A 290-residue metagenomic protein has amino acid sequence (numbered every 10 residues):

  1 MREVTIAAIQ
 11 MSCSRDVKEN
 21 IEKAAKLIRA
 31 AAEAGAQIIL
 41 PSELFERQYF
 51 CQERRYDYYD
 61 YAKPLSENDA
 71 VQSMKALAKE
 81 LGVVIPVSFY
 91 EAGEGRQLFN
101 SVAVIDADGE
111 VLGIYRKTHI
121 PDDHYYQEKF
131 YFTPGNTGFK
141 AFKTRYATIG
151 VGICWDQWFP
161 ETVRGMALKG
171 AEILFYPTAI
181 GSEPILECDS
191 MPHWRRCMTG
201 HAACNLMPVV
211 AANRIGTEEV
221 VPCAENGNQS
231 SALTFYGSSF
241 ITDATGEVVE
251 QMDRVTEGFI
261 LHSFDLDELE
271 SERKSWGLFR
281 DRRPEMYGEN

Functional and structural regions predicted by a protein language model:
M1-I38, F175: N-terminal active-site segment of His-dependent metallophosphoesterases
I6, V104-L112, T242-V249: Short, glycine-anchored, charge-dense loop/turn motifs used at functional sites
V17, K26-D108, I114, I180-M207: Cys-nucleophile CN-hydrolase/nitrilase-fold catalytic domain and related Cys-dependent amidase chemistry that acts on
E53-Y61, D123-H124, A224-S230: Short glycine/proline- and charge-enriched loop/turn segments that cap or connect secondary-structure elements
K63-S66, A76, G93-T178, S182-G200 (+1 more regions): Active-site catalytic loop in hydrolytic enzyme cores
S66-P86, C154-G258: CN hydrolase (nitrilase-like) catalytic-core segments centered on the catalytic cysteine and neighboring Lys/Glu
V87-F89, S101-V104, K140, S239-I241 (+1 more regions): Short beta-strand scaffold segments in enzyme catalytic cores
D267-N290: A conserved C-terminal secondary-structure "cap"
